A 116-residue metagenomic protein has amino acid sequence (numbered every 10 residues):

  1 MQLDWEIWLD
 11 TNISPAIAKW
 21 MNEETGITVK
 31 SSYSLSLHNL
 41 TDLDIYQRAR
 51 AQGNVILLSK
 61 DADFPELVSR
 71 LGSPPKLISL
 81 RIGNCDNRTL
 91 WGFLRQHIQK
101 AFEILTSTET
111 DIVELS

Functional and structural regions predicted by a protein language model:
M1-W5, S116: Intrinsically disordered, low-complexity and often Lys/Arg-enriched segments
E6-V55: N-terminal first-folded block
D10, S36-R50, D61, I82-I98: Histidine- and aromatic-rich ligand-binding microenvironments
S32-S34, K60, L80, L115-S116: Conserved beta-strand termini and adjacent loop/short-helix elements that scaffold enzyme active sites in alpha/beta
Q47-A49, P74-L77: Short, hinge-like loop/turn segments at secondary-structure boundaries
A49-R50, N54-V68: Acidic, metal-binding active-site segment of PIN/NYN-like and related structure-specific nucleases
S69, S73: Histidine/acidic-residue-rich catalytic or RNA/ligand-binding cores of hydrolases and nuclease-related proteins
P75-L115: C-terminal structural segments of small proteins and small subunits
